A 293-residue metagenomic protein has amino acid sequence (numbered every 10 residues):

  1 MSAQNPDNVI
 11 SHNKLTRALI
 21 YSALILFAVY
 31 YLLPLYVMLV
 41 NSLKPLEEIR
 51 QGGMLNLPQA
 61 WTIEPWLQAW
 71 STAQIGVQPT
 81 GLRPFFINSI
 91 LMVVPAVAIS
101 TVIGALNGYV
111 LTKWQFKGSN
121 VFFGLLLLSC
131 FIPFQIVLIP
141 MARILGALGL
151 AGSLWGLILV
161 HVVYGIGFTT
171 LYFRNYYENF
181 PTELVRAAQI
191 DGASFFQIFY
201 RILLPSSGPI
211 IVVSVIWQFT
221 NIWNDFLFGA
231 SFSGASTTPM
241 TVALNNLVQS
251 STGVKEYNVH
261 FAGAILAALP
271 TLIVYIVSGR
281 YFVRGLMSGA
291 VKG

Functional and structural regions predicted by a protein language model:
M1-P6: ABC-family P-loop ATPase nucleotide-binding domain
N8-H12, T16-G293: A structural signal for multi-pass alpha-helical bundles of membrane permease subunits that mediate small-molecule
